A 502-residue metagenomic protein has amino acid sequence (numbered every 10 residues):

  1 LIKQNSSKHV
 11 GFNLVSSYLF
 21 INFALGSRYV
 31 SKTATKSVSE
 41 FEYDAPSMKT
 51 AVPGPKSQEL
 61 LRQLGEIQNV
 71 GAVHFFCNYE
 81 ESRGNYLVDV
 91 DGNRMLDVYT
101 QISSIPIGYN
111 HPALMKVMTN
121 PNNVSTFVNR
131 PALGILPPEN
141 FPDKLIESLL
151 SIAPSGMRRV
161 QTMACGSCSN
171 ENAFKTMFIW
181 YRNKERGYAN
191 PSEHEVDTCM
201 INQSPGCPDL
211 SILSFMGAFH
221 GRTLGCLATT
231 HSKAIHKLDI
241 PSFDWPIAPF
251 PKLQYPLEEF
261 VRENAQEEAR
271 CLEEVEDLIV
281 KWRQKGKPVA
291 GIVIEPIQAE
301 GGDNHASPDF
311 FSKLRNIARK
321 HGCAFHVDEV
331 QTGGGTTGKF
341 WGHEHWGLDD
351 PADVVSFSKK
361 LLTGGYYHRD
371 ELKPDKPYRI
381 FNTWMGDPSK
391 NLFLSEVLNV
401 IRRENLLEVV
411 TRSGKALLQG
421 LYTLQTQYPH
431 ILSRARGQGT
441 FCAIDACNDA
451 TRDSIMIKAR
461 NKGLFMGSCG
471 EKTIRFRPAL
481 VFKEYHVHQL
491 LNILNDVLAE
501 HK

Functional and structural regions predicted by a protein language model:
L1-K36: N-terminal mitochondrial targeting presequence
Y29-K502: Conserved N-terminal phosphate-binding loop of PLP-dependent enzymes in the Aspartate aminotransferase
